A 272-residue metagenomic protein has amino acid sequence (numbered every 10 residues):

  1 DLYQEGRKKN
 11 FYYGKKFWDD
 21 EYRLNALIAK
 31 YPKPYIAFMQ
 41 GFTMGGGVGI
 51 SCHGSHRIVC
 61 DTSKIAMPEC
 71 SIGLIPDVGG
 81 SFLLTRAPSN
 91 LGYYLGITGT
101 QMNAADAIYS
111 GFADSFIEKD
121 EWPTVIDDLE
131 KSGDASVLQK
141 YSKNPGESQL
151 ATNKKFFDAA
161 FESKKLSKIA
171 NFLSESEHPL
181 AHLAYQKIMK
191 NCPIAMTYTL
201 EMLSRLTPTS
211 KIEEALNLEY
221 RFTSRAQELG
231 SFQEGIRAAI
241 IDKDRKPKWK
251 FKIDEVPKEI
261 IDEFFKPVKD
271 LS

Functional and structural regions predicted by a protein language model:
D1-D20, G73, I253-D254, E263-F264: Glycine- (often His-adjacent) and acidic-residue-rich active-site loop that binds/positions the CoA thioester
K15, Y22, G45, Q101 (+2 more regions): Glycine-rich phosphate-binding loop at the start of an alpha helix
I28-I72, Y94-A104: Glycine-rich beta-to-alpha active-site loop
I50-S51, D106-A107, T199, A239: Hydrophobic/aromatic residues within transmembrane alpha-helices of multi-pass small-molecule transporters
G54-D77, Y109-V125: Gly/Pro- and small hydrophobic-enriched strand-loop and loop-to-helix capping segments that sit at the rims
T85-S132: Loop-centered beta-sheet repeat module
F112-N191: Amphipathic alpha-helical blocks and their helix-capping loop/short-beta junctions
L173-H182, I188-S272: Long, low-complexity C-terminal extensions of enzymes
